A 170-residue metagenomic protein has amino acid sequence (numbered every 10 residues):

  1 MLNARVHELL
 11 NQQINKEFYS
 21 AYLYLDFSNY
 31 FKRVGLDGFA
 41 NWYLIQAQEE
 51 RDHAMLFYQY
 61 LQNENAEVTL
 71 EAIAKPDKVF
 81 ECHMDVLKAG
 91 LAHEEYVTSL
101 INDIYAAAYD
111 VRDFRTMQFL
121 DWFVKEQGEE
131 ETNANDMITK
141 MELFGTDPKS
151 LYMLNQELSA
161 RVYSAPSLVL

Functional and structural regions predicted by a protein language model:
M1-L170: Iron-associated oxidoreductase/ferritin-like identity signal
